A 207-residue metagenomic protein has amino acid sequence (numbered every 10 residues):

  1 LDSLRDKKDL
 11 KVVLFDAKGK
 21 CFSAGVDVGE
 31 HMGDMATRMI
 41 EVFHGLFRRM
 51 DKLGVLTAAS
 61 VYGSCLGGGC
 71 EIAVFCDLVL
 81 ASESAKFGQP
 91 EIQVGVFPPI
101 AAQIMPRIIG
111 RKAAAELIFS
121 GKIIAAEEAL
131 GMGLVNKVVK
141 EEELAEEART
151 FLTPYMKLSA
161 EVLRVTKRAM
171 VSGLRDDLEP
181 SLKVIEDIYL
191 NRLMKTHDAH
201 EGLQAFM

Functional and structural regions predicted by a protein language model:
L1-D34, R48-V61, L78, S82-K86: A structural preference for short, pocket-lining loop segments at secondary-structure junctions
G33-A36, I40, E141: Flexible, glycine- and charge-enriched loops at secondary-structure boundaries
T37-H44, L80: Long, contiguous secondary-structure blocks with strong helical propensity
R49-E161, K195-T196, H200-Q204: Crotonase-fold acyl-CoA enzyme core
L117-I118, A169, G173, I188-M194: Helix-loop "lid/cap" segments that line or gate small-molecule binding pockets
D177-K183: Short beta-strand->loop
